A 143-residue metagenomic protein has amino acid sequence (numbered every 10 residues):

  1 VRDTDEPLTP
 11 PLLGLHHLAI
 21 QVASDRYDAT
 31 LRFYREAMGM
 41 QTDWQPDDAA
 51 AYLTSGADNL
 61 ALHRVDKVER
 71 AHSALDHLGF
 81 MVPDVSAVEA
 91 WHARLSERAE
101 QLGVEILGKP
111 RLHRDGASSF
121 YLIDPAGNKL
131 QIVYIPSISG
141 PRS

Functional and structural regions predicted by a protein language model:
V1-P11, E97-S143: Vicinal oxygen chelate
P11-H17, E36: Long, hydrophobic N-terminal alpha-helical segment
L15-S24, T54, R70-E97, S118-I123: Vicinal oxygen chelate
I20-L60: Core segments of cupin and vicinal oxygen chelate
P46, V68-E69, R111-D115: A short beta-turn/loop motif at secondary-structure boundaries
D58-L62, R70, N128-K129: Short, charged/polar, Gly/Pro-enriched secondary-structure boundary elements
